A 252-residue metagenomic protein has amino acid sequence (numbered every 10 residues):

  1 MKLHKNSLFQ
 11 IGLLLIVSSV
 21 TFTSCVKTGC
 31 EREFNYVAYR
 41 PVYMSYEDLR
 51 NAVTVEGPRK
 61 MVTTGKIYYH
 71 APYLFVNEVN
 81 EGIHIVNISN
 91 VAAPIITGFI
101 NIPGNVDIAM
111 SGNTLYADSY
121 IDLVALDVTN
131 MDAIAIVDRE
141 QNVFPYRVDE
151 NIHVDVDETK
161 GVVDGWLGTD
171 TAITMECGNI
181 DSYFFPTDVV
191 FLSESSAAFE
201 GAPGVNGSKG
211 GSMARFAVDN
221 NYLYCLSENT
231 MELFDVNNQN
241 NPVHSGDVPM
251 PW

Functional and structural regions predicted by a protein language model:
M1-V37: Bacterial Sec-dependent N-terminal signal peptides
C25-W252: Feature marking well-ordered beta-strand scaffolds used for ligand recognition
